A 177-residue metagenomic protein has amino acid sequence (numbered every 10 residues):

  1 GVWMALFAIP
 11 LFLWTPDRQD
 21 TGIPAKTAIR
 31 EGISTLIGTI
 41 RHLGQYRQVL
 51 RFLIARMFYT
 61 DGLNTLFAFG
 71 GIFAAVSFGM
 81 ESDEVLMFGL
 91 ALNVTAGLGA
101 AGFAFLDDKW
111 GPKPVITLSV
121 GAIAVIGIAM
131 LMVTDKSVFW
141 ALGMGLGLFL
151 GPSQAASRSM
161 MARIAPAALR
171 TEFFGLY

Functional and structural regions predicted by a protein language model:
W3-T21: C-terminal membrane-cytosol helix-exit motif in multi-pass small-molecule transporters
D17-I54: Juxtamembrane intracellular "pre-TM" segments in multi-pass secondary transporters
A68-V85: Short amphipathic helix-loop junctions that connect adjacent transmembrane helices in Major Facilitator Superfamily/SLC
S82-D83, A167-Y177: Loop-to-transmembrane helix entry/capping segments in MFS-fold secondary transporters and related SLC/MFSD carriers
L98-P112: Helix-to-loop junctions at the C-terminal end of transmembrane segments in multipass secondary transporters
P114-A129: Structural signature of the two symmetry-related core transmembrane helices
L131-G143: Helix-loop junctions at membrane interfaces in 12-TM secondary transporters
P152-P166: Intracellular juxtamembrane helix-capping segments at the cytosolic ends of symmetry-related transmembrane helices
